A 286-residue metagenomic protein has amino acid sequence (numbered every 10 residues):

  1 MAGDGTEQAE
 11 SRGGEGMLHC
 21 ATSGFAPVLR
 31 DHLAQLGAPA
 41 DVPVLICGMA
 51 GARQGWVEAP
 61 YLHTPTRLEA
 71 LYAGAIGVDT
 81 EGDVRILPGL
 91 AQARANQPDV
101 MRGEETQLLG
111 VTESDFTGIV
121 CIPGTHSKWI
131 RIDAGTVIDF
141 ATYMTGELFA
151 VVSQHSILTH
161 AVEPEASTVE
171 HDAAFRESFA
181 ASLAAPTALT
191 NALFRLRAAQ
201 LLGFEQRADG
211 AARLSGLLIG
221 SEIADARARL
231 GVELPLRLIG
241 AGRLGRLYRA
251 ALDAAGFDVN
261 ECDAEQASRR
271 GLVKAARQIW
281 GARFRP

Functional and structural regions predicted by a protein language model:
M1-G24, C262: Short glycine-rich, Thr/Ser-proximal phosphate-binding strand/loop in the N-terminal lobe of ATP-dependent enzymes
M1-T6, T80, R131-T136: Short acidic-glycine loop/turn motifs at beta-strand connectors
A2-G3, R12, I157-P286: ATP-binding/phosphotransfer module of carbohydrate and carboxylate kinases, centering on a glycine-rich
L18-A21, A91-S182: Glycine-rich phosphate-binding loop plus the immediately following alpha-helix
L29-P43, I223-V232: Phosphate/pyrophosphate-binding loops at sites that engage ATP/ADP/AMP, CoA/4′-phosphopantetheine, polyphosphate
L36-P98: Short beta-strand-loop/turn "lid" adjacent to the catalytic site in phosphate-handling enzymes
A40-A52, G124, I219, V232-G242: Short glycine-rich phosphate-binding loop at a beta-alpha junction
A40-D41, E81-D83, D115-G118, T125 (+2 more regions): Short coil/turn connectors at secondary-structure junctions
